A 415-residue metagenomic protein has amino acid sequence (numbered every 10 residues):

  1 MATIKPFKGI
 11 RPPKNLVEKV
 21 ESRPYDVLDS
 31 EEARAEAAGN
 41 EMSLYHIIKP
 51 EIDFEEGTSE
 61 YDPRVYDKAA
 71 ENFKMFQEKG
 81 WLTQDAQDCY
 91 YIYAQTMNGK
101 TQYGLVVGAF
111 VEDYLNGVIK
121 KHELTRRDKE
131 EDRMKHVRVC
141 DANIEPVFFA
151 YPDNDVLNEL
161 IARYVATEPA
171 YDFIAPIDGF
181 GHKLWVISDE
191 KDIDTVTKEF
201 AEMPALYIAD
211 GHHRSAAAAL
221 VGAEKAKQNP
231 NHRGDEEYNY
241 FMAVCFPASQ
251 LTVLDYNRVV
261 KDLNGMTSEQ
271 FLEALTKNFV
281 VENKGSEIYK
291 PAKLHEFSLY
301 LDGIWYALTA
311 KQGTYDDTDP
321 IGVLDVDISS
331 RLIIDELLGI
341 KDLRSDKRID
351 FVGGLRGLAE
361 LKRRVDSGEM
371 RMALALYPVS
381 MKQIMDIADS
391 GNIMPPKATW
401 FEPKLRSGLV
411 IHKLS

Functional and structural regions predicted by a protein language model:
M1-S415: Surface-exposed, charge/polar-rich loops and edge strands
